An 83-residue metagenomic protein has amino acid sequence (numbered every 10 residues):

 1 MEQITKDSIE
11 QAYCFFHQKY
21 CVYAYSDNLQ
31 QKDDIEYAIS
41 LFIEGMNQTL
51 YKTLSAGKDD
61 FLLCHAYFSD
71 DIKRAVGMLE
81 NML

Functional and structural regions predicted by a protein language model:
M1-N28: Short terminal alpha-helical segments
E2-E10, K32, E36, H65 (+1 more regions): Amphipathic, non-membrane alpha-helical segments in soluble helical-bundle scaffolds
Q3-I4, T49, N81: Absolute N-terminal positional cue centered near the fourth residue
I9, Y13-F16, M46, L54 (+2 more regions): Generic L/I/V-rich hydrophobic alpha-helical segments across diverse proteins
Y25-Y67: Acidic, low-complexity, intrinsically disordered interaction modules
G57-L83: Amphipathic alpha-helical binding modules
